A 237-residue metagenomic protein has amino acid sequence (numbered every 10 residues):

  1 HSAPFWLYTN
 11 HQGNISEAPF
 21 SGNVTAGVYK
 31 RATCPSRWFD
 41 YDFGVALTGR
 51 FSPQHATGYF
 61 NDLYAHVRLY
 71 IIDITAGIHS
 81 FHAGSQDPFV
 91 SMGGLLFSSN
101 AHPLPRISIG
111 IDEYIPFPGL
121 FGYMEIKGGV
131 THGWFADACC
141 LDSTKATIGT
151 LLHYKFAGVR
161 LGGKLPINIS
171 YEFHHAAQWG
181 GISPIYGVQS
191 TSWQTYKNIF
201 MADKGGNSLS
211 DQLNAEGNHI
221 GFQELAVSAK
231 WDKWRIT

Functional and structural regions predicted by a protein language model:
H1-N23, F39, V45-H55: Surface-exposed strand-loop-strand hairpins of Gram-negative outer-membrane beta-barrel proteins
H1-P4, Y41-G49, V67, I74-S80 (+3 more regions): Transmembrane beta-barrel strands of outer-membrane/channel proteins
S2-T9, F39-V45, A83-G93, G129-C140 (+1 more regions): Flexible, solvent-exposed coil segments and beta strand-coil junctions, predominantly the extracellular/periplasmic
H11-N14, T48-R50, M92-F97, C140-K145 (+1 more regions): Extracellular loop and loop/strand-boundary signature of outer-membrane beta-barrel proteins
S16-A26, A56-N61, N100-G110, G149-K155 (+1 more regions): Residues that define the transmembrane beta-barrel architecture of outer-membrane proteins
V24-A32, L63-L69, A76, I107-E113 (+2 more regions): Residues on the lipid-exposed face of transmembrane beta-strands in outer-membrane beta-barrel proteins
K30-D42, R68-I72, I115-K127, R160-S170 (+1 more regions): Short loop/turn motifs that connect adjacent beta-strands in outer-membrane beta-barrel proteins
I169-Y171, S183-T237: Long, internal scaffold/assembly segments composed of regular secondary structure
